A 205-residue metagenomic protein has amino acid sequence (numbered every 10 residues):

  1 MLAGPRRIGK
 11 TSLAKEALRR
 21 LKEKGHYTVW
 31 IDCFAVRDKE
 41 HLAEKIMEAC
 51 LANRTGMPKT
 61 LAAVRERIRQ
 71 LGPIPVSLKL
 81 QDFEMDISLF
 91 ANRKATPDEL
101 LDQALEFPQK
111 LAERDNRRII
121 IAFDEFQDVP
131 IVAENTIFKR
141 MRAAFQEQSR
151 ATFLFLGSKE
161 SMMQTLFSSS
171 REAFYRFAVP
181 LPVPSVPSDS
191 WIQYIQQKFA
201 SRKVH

Functional and structural regions predicted by a protein language model:
G4-I8, S12-I119: P-loop NTPase nucleotide-binding core
K24-T28, S149-A151, R176-V179: Short glycine-/polar-rich loops that comprise or flank the Walker A/P-loop and associated switch/sensor motifs
I31, L181-V183: Hydrophobic residues at beta-strand termini and immediately following loops that shape nucleotide-binding pockets
F34-D38, D128, S158-M163, V186-D189: Conserved nucleotide-binding/hydrolysis micro-motifs of P-loop NTPases
S88-K159, S168: Conserved Walker B catalytic segment
E160-A178: Short regulatory helix/loop adjacent to the ATP-binding pocket of P-loop NTPases
V183-H205: Conserved small helical "lid"/interfacial subdomain of P-loop NTPases
